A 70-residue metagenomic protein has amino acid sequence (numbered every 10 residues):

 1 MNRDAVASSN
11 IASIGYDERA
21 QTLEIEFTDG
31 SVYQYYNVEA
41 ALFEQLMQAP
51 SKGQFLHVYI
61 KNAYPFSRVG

Functional and structural regions predicted by a protein language model:
M1-T28, V32, F43-G70: A charge-rich, low-complexity, intrinsically flexible signal that marks solvent-exposed coils, linkers, repeats
V32-V38: A short macromolecule-binding patch
